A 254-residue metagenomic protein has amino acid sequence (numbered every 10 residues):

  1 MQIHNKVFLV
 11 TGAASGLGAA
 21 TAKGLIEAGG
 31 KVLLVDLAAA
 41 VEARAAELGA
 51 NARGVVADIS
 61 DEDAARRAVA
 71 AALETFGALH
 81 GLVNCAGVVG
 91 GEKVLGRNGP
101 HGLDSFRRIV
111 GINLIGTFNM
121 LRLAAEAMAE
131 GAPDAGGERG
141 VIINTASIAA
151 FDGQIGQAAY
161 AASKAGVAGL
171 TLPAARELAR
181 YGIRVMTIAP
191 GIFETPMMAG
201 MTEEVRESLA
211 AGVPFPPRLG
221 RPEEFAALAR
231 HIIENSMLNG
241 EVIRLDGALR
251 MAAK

Functional and structural regions predicted by a protein language model:
I3-L33: Canonical Rossmann dinucleotide-binding motif of NAD(H)/NADP(H)-dependent dehydrogenases/reductases, specifically
V56-A68, L103: The beta1-alpha1 cofactor-binding region of Rossmann-like NAD(H)/NADP(H)-dependent oxidoreductases
V88, G99-N119, I143, V167: Catalytic Tyr-X3-Lys loop
V88-R107, E126, E130-G136, G156-A159 (+1 more regions): Conserved mid-core segment of classical short-chain dehydrogenase/reductases
L121, S163, T171: Active-site helix of classical SDR
E126, A175-E177: Alpha-helical segment proximal to the catalytic Tyr-Lys
S147: Residue(s) in the substrate-gating loop at a strand-loop-helix junction that position the organic substrate next
R221-L245, R250: C-terminal substrate-recognition "lid" of short-chain dehydrogenase/reductases
